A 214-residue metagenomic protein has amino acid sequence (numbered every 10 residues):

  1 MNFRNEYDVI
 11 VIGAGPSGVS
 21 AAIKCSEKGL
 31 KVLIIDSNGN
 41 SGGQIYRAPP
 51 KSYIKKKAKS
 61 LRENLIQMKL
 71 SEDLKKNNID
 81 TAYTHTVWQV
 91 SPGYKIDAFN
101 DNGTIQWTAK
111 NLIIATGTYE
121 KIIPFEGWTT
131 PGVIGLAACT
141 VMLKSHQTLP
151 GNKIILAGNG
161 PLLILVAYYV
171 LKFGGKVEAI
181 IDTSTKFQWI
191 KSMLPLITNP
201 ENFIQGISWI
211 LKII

Functional and structural regions predicted by a protein language model:
M1-I12, I66-N152: FAD-binding core/adjacent interface of flavoenzyme oxidoreductases
E6, I12-L33, Y119-K121, G127-P131 (+1 more regions): Rossmann-like dinucleotide/flavin-binding elements
S17-L30, R47, L61-D73: N-terminal FAD cofactor-binding segment of flavoenzymes
G18, N38, S60-Q67, G132 (+2 more regions): Generic structural signal for well-ordered, non-membrane alpha-helical segments in soluble metabolic enzymes
S37-N40, P50, T86-V87, G117-T118 (+2 more regions): Short, ordered loop/turn segments at secondary-structure junctions
N38-L61, Q188-P200: Conserved N-terminal glycine-rich FAD pyrophosphate-binding loop of Rossmann-like flavoproteins
I45-R47, G93-K95, P124-E126, L165-K172 (+1 more regions): Short acidic, glycine/serine/threonine-rich loops at helix termini
L74-S91, F173-I214: A Rossmann-like FAD-binding core segment of flavoenzymes
